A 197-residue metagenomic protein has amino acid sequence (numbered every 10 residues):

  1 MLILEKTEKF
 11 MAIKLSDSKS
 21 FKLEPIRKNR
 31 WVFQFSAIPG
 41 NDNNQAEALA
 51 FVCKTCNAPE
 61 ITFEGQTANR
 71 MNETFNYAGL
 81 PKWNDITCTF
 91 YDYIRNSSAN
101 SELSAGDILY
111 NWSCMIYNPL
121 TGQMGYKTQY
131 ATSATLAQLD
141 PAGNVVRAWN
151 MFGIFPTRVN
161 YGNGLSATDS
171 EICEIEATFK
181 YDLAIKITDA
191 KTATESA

Functional and structural regions predicted by a protein language model:
L2-A197: Glycine-rich, low-complexity intrinsically disordered segments
